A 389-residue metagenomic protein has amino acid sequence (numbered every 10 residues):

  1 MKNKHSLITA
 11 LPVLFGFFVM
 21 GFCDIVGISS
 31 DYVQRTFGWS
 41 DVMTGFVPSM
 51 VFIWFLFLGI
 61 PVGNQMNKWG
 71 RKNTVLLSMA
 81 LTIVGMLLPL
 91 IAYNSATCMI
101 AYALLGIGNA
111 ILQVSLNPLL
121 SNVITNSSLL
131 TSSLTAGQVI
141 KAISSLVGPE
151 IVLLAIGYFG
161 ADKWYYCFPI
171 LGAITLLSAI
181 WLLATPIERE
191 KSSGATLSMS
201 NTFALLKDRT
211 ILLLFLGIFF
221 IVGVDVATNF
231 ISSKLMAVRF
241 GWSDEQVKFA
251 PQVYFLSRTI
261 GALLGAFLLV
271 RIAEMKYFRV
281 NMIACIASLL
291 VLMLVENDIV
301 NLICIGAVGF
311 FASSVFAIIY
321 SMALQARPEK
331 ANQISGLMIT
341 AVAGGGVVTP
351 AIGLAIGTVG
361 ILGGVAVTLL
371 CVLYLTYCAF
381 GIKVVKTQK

Functional and structural regions predicted by a protein language model:
I8-D41, Q113-N117, T228-S233: Extracytoplasmic
V26-G27, D208-Q252, L256-A262: Extracytoplasmic gate region of multi-pass secondary transporters
G38, G70, I91-A96, G241 (+3 more regions): Helix-breaking motifs and short loop linkers at transmembrane-helix boundaries and internal kinks in secondary membrane
F46-N64, Q252-L264: Central cavity-lining transmembrane alpha-helices of secondary-active solute carriers, predominantly the Major
F57-A96: Conserved MFS/SLC helix-loop-helix module at the cytosolic interface between two early adjacent transmembrane helices
A101-V139: Cytoplasmic helix-loop-helix junction between adjacent transmembrane helices in 12-TM secondary transporters
I111-T125, S313-P328: Intracellular juxtamembrane helix-capping segments at the cytosolic ends of symmetry-related transmembrane helices
S133-P186: Helix-loop-helix hairpin linking two adjacent transmembrane segments in secondary transporters
